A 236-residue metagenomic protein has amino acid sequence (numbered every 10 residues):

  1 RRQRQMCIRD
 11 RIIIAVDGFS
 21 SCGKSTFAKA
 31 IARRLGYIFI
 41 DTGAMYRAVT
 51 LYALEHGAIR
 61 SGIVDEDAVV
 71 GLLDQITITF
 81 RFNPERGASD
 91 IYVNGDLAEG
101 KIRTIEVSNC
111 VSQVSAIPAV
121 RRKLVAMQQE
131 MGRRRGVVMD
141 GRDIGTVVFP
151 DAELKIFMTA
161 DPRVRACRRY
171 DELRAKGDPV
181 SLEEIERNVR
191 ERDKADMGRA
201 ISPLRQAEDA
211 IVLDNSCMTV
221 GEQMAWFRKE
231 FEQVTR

Functional and structural regions predicted by a protein language model:
R1-I8: Short, small-residue-biased leader/transition segments that mark boundaries at the very start of proteins
V16: Hydrophobic anchor at the beta1->P-loop junction of P-loop NTPases
C22: ATP-binding Walker
S25: Walker A/P-loop
R34-R103: N-terminal phosphate/diphosphate-binding loop that engages ATP/GTP or pyrophosphate donors across diverse enzyme folds
Y92-I102, S108, Y170-K176, A195-R236: NTP-dependent small-molecule kinase module
A98-K176: ATP-dependent NMP and nucleoside kinases share a basic, alpha-helical "lid"
